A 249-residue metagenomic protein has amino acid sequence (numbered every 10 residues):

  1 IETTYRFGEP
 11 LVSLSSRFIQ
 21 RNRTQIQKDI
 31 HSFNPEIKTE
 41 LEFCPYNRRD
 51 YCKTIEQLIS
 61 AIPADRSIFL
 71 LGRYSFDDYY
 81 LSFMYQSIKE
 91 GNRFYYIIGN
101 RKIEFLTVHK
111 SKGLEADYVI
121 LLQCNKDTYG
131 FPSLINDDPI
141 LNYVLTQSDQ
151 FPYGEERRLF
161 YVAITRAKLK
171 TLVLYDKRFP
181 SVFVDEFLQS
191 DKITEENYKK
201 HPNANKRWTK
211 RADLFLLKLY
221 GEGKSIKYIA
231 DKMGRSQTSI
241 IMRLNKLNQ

Functional and structural regions predicted by a protein language model:
I1-T39: Conserved coupling/interface region of RecA-like P-loop/ASCE motor cores
R48-L114, Q123: Conserved helicase/translocase motor-coupling segment
A64-S67, K110-K177, S181-V182, E186: Conserved helicase C-terminal RecA-like lobe
E196-L214: Short, Lys/Arg-enriched anionic-surface-contact patches
Y228-D231: Short alpha-helical "recognition helix" segments of helix-turn-helix
L244-Q249: Short, solvent-exposed alpha-helical "recognition" segments
